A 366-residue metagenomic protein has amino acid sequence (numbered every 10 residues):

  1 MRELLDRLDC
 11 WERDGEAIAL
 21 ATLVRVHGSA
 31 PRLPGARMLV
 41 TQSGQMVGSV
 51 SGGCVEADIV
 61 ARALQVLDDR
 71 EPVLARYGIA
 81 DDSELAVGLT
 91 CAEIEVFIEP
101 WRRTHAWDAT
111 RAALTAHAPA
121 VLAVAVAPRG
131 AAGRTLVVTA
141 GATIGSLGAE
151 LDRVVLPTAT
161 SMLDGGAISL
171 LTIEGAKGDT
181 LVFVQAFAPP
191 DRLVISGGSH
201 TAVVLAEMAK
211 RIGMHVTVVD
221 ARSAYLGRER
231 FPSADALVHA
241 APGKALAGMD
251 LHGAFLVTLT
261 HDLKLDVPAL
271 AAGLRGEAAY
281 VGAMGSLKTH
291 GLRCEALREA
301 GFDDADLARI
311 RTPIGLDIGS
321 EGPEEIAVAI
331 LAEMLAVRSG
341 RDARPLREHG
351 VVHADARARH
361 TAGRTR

Functional and structural regions predicted by a protein language model:
M1-A221, Y225-V238, H252-F255, V337 (+1 more regions): Segments forming oxygen-rich coordination pockets for charged ligands
V60, W107, L156, D266 (+3 more regions): A general structural signal for well-ordered alpha-helical segments in protein cores
A61, Q65, E207, R211 (+5 more regions): Short, well-ordered alpha-helices that flank and scaffold nucleotide-derived cofactor binding pockets
S146, I195-S196, L259-T260, A283-M284 (+1 more regions): Thr-Gly-centered strand-to-loop micro-motif
T217-D220, F255, L259-K264, L270-L297: ADP-ribose/adenylate-binding Rossmann-like module
R228-R230, G248-M249, V267-A271, C294-E295 (+1 more regions): Short, well-ordered secondary-structure micro-motifs
P242-H252: Short amphipathic alpha-helix with an adjacent loop that forms part of the alpha/beta core around
A278, M284-R366: Adenosine-phosphate binding glycine-rich loop
